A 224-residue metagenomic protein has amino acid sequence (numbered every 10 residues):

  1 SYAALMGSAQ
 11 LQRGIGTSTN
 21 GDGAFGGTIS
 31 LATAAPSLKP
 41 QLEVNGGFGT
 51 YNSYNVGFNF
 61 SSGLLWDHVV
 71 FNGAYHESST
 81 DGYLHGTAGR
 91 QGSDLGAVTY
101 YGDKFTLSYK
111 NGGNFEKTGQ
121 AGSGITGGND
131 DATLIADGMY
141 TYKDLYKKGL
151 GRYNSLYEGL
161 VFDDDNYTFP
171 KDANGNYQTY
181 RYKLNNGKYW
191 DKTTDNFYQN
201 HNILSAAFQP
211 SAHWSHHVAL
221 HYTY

Functional and structural regions predicted by a protein language model:
S1, G16-G23: N-terminal plug
S1-R13: Short acidic/polar hinge/loop motifs at secondary-structure boundaries that mediate gating or recognition
A4-M6, A24-G26, K39: Extracytoplasmic
G7, T33-Q41, F71-S79, N176-G187: Flexible, solvent-exposed coil segments and beta strand-coil junctions, predominantly the extracellular/periplasmic
A9-Q10, I29-L31: Non-catalytic regulatory/gating segments with a bias toward low-complexity or hydrophobic composition
G21-F25, T87-R90: Short, glycine-/polar-rich solvent-exposed loops and beta-turns at beta-strand/coil boundaries
Q41, F48-S79, L84-D163, F169-P170 (+2 more regions): Transmembrane beta-barrel wall of Gram-negative outer-membrane proteins
T168-K188, T193-H201, F208-Y224: Replace "related TpsB outer-membrane translocases also match" with "some related outer-membrane beta-barrels such as
